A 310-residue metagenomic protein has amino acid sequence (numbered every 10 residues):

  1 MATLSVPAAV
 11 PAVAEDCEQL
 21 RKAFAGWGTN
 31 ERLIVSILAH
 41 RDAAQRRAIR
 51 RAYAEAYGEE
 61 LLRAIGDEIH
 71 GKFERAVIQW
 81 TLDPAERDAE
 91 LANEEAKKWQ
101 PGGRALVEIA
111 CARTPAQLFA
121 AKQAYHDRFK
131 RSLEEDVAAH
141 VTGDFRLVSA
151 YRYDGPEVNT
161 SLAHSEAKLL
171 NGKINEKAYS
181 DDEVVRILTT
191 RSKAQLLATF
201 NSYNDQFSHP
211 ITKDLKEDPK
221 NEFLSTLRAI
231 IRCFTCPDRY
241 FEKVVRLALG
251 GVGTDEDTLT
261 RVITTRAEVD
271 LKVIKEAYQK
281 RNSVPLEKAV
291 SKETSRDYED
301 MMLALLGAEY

Functional and structural regions predicted by a protein language model:
M1-Y310: Structural signature for extended repeat/solenoid scaffolds and their inter-repeat hinge/linker regions, spanning
